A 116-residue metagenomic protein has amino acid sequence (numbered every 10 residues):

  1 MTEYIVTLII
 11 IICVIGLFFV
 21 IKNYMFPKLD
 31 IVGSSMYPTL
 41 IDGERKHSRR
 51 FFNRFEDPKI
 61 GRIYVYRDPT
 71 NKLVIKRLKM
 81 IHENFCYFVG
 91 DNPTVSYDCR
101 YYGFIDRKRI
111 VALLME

Functional and structural regions predicted by a protein language model:
M1-E116: Extended hydrophobic leader/signal-anchor segments used for secretion and membrane insertion
